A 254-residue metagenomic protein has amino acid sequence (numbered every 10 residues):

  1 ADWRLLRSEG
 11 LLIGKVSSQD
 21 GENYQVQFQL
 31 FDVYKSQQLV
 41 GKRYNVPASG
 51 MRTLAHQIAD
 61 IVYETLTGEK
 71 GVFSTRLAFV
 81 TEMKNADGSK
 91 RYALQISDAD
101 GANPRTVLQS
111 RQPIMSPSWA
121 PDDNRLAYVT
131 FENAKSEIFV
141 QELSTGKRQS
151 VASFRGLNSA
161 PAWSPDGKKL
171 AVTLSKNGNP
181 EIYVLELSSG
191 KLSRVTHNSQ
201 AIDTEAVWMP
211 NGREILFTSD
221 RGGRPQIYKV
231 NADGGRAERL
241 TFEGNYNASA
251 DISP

Functional and structural regions predicted by a protein language model:
D2-I61: Amphipathic beta-strand/beta-sheet edge segments enriched in Tyr/Trp
E22-Q25, A86-Q95, K135-F139, N179-Y183 (+1 more regions): Structural motif
D60, K70-S97: An edge-strand/N-cap motif at the start of beta-rich repeat modules
G71-F73, P121-D122, P165-D166, P210-N211 (+1 more regions): Residue-level detector of Asp-centered blade-edge/turn motifs that repeat once per structural unit in beta-propeller
L77, D123-A127, G167-A171, G212-L216: Hydrophobic beta-strand positions that form the internal "hydrophobic ladder" of WD40/Gbeta-like beta-propeller blades
D98-M115, Q141-S159, L185-T204, V230-Y246: Multi-bladed beta-propeller domains
